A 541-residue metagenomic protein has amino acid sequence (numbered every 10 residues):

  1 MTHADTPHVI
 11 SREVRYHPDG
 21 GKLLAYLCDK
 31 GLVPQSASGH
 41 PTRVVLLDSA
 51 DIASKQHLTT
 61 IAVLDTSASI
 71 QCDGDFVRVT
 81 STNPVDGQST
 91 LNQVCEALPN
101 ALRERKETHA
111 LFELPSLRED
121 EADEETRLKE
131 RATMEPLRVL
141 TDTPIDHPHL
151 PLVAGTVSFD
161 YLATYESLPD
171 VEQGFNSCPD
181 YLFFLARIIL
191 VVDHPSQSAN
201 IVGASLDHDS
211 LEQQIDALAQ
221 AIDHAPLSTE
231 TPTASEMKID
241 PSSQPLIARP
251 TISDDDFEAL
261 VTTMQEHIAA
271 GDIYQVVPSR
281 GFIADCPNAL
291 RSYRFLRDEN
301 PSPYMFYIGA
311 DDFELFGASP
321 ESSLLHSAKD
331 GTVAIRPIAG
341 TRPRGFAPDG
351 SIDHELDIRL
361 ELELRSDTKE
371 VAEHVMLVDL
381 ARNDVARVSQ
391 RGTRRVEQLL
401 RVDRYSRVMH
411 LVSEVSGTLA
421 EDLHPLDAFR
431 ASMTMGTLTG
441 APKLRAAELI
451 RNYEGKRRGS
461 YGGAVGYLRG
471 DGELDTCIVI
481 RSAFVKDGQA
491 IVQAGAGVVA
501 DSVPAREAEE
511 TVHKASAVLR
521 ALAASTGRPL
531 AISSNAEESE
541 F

Functional and structural regions predicted by a protein language model:
M1-F541: Extended alpha-helical targeting/anchoring segments, especially N-terminal organellar/secretory targeting helices
